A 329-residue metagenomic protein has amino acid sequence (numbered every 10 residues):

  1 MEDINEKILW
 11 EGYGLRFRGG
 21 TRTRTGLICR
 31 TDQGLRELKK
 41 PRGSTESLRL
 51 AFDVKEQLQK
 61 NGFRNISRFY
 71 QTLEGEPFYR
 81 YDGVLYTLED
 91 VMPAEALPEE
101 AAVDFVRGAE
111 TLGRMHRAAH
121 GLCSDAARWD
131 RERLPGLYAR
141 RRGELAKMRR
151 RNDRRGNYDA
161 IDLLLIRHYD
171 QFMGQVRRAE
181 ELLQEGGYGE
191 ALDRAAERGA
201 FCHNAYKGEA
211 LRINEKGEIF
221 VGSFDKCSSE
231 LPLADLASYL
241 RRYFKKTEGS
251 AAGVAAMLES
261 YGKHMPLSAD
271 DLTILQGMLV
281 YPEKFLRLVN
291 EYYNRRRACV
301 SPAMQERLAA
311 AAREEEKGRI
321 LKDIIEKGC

Functional and structural regions predicted by a protein language model:
I4-T31: ATP-binding glycine-rich phosphate-binding loop
L27-R30, F69, E181-L233: Active-site acidic catalytic loop and adjacent metal/ATP-binding pocket of ATP-dependent phosphoryl transfer enzymes
G34-A127: ATP-binding pocket architecture of kinase catalytic cores
K39-R42, D125-F201, Q305-A311: ATP-dependent phospho-/nucleotidyl transfer catalytic cores
V84-E99, G121, A146-R155, Y239 (+1 more regions): A glycine-centered beta->alpha junction motif in the catalytic cores of kinase/phosphotransferase enzymes
L233-P266, L279-A298: Active-site activation/catalytic loop segments of kinase-like enzymes and analogous catalytic loops in related
F285-C329: ATP/Mg2+ or Mg2+-diphosphate-binding catalytic cores that bind nucleotide phosphates or diphosphates via glycine-rich
